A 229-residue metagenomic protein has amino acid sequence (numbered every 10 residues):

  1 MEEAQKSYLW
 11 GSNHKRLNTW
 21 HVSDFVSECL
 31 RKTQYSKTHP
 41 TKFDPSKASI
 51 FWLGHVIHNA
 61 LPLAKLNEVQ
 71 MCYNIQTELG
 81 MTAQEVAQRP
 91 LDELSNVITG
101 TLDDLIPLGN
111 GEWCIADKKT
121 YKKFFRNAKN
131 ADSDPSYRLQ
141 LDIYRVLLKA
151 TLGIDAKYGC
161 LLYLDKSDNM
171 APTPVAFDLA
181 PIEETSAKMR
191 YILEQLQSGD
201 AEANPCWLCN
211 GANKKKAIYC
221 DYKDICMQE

Functional and structural regions predicted by a protein language model:
M1-I115, K122, R126-A128: Metal-dependent nuclease catalytic cores that hydrolyze phosphodiester bonds in DNA/RNA, characterized by
K47, F51, N130-R138, N210: Short, charged/polar micro-motifs that form catalytic or ligand-binding hotspots
W52, T99, S136-I143, K215: Short, well-structured alpha-helical interface segments that form or flank functional binding sites
V56-A60, I143, A187-Y191: Long, highly charged amphipathic alpha-helices
N59-P62, L108, A131-L162: Metal-dependent nuclease catalytic cores in nucleic-acid-processing enzymes, especially RNase H-like/related
A83-R89, V146-E229: Metal-dependent nuclease catalytic regions and adjoining charged, substrate-binding loops involved in nucleic-acid end
K119-K122, D165: A short beta-strand motif that forms part of the nucleic acid-binding face of small beta-barrel RNA-binding folds
R126-N130, A171-T173: Short acidic, glycine/proline-rich loop/turn micro-motifs
